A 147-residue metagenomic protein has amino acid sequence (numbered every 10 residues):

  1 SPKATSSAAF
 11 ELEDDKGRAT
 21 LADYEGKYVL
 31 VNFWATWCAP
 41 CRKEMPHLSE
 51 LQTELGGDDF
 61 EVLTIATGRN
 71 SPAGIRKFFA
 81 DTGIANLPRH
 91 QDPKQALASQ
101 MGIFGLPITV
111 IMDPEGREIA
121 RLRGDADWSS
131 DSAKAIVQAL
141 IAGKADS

Functional and structural regions predicted by a protein language model:
S1-L21: N-terminal "domain-start" segment that seeds a small globular fold
A19-R42: Short active-site neighborhood of thiol/selenol oxidoreductases, capturing the structured segment around
Y28-V29, F60, R117: Alpha/beta-hydrolase fold active-site loops
N32, T64-A66, R121-R123: Soluble periplasmic/extracytoplasmic beta-strand elements of cell-envelope proteins
R42-T82, P93-S99, A135: Structural microenvironment flanking redox-active thiols in thiol-disulfide oxidoreductases
K77-N86, Q91-A139: Thiol/disulfide oxidoreductase modules built on the thioredoxin-like
A142-S147: Short, solvent-exposed mixed-charge patches
